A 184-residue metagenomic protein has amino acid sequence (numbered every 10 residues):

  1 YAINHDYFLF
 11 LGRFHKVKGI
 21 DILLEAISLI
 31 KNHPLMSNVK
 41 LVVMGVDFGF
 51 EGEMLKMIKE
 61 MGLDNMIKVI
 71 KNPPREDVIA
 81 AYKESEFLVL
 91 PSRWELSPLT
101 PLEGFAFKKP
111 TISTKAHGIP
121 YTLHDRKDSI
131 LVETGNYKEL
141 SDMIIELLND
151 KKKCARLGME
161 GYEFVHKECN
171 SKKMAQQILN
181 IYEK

Functional and structural regions predicted by a protein language model:
A2-K18, L24-I27, V42: Conserved donor-binding/catalytic core segment of Leloir-type glycosyltransferases
L11, K40-L55: Glycosyltransferase donor-sugar binding loop
E53-P73: Nucleotide-activated donor-binding/catalytic signature segment of Leloir-type glycosyltransferases, i.e., the conserved
N72-P73, A80-S85: Short alpha-helical donor nucleotide-sugar binding micro-motif in glycosyltransferases
R93: Aromatic "clamp/platform" in nucleotide-sugar-dependent glycosyltransferases that forms part of the donor/acceptor
P110-S113: Short hydrophobic beta-strand element within catalytic cores of glycosyltransferases and related nucleotide-activated
D125-R126, I130-Y137, E146-K151: Conserved acidic donor-binding segment of nucleotide-sugar-dependent glycosyltransferases
E139, E146, K153-K167, M174-N180: A short, well-ordered alpha-helix in the C-terminal region of glycosyltransferases
